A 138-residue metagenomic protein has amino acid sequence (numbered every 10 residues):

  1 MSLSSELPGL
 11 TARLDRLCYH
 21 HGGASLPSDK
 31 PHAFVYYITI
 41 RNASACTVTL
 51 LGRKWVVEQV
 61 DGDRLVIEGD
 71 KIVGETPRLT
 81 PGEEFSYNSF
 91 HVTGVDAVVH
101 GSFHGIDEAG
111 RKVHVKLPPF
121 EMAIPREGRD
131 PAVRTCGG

Functional and structural regions predicted by a protein language model:
M1-P31, P131-V133: Low-complexity, acidic Ser/Thr/Pro/Gly-rich terminal tails and inter-domain linkers that flank the onset of structured
P31-Y37, V98-H100: Short, solvent-exposed loop/turn segments enriched in Ser/Thr/Gly
T39-S44: Asparagine-centered strand-capping/turn motif at beta-strand->loop junctions
C46-L65: Short acidic, flexible loop segments centered on an aromatic residue
Q59-G62, G74-E84, M122-A132: Short, surface-exposed linear segments at secondary-structure transitions and domain or protein termini
L65-D96: Intrinsically disordered, low-complexity Pro/Gly/Ser/Thr-rich segments with frequent PxxP/GP/PP motifs and embedded
H91-G138: Terminal connector regions
